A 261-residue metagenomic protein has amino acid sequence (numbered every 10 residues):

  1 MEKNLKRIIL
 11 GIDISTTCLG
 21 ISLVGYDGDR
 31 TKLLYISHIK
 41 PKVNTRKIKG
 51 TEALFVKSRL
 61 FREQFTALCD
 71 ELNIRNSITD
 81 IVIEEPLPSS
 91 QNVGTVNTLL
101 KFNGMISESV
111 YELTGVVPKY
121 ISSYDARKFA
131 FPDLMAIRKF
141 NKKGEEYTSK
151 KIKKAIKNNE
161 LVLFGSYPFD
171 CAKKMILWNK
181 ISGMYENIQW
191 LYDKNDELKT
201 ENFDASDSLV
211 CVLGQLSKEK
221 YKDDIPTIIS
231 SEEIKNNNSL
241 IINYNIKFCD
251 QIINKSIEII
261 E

Functional and structural regions predicted by a protein language model:
M1-E261: Phosphate- and other anionic-substrate recognition elements at nucleic-acid/protein interfaces
